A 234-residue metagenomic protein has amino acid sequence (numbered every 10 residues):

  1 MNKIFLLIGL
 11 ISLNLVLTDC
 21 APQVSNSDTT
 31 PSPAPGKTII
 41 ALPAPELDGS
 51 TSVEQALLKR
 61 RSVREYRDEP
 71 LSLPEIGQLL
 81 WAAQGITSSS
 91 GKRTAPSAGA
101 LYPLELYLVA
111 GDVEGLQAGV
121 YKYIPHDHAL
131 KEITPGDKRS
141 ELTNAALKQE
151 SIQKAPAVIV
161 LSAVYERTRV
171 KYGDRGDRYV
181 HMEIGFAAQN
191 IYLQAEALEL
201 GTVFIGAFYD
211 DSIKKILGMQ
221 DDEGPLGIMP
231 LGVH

Functional and structural regions predicted by a protein language model:
M1-I4: Positively charged n-region of N-terminal signal peptides that target proteins for export
I8-T18: Bacterial N-terminal signal peptides
A21-A155: N-terminal amphipathic, basic helical "cap/leader" segment at the start of enzyme domains
E46, L161-Y165, V233: Short, small-residue-rich loop/turn micro-motifs
R60, L79, L106, A157-L161 (+2 more regions): Small-aliphatic-rich amphipathic alpha-helix that forms the alpha element of a beta-alpha
K122, V158-V160, I228: Conserved hydrophobic/aromatic beta-strand scaffold that supports enzyme active sites
K154-P156, L200, E223-P225: Short coil/turn connectors at secondary-structure junctions
G218-H234: A glycine-rich helix N-cap at a beta->alpha junction
